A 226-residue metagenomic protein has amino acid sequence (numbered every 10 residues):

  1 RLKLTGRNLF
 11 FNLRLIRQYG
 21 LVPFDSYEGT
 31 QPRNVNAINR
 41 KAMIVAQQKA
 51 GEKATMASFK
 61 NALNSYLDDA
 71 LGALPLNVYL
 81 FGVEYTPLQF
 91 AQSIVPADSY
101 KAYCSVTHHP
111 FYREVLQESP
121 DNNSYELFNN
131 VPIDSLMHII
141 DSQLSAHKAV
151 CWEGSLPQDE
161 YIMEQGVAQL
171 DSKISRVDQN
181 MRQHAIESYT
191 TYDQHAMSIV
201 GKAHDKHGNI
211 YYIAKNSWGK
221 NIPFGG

Functional and structural regions predicted by a protein language model:
R1-E84: Papain-like cysteine protease catalytic cores
N61-G226: Active-site signature of cysteine proteases
